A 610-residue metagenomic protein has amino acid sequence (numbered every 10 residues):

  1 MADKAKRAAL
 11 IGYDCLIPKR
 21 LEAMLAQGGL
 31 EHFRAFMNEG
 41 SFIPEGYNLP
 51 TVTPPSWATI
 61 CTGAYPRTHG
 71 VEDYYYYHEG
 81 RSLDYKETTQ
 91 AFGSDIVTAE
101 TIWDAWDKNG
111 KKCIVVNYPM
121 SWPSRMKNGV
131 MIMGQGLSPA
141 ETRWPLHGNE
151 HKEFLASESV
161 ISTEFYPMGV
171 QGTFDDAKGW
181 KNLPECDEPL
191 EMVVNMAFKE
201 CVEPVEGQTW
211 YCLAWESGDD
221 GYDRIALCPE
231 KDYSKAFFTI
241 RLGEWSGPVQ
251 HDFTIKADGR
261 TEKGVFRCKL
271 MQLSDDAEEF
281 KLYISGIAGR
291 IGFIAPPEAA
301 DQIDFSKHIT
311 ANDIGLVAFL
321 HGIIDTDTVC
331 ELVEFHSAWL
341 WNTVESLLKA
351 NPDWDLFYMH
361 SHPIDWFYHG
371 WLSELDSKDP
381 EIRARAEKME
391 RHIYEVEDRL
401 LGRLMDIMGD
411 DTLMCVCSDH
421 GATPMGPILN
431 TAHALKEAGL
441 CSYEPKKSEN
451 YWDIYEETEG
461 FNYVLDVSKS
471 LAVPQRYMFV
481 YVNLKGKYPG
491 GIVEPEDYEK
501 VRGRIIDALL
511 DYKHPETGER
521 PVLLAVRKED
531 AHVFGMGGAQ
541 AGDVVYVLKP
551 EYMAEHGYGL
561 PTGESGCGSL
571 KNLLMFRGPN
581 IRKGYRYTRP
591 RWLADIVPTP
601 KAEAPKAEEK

Functional and structural regions predicted by a protein language model:
A2-K6, Y13, K19, G28 (+4 more regions): Secreted, luminal/periplasmic, and some membrane-associated catalytic domains that remodel anionic oxygen-ester
D3, D327-F357, F367-V416, H420 (+2 more regions): A long, amphipathic alpha-helix that forms part of the scaffold/cap immediately adjacent to metal-dependent active
C15-P18, G322-C330, D379-E390, R577-Y585: Glycine- and acidic
E22-T68, I114: Short, structured active-site-proximal loop/turn typified by the sulfatase FGly-forming signature C/S-X-P-X-R
E31, P55, V97-D104, A338 (+8 more regions): A structural signal for well-ordered alpha-helical segments within the folded catalytic domains of diverse enzymes
H32, R504-D511, L570-L573, D595-T599 (+1 more regions): Generic recognition of well-ordered alpha-helical segments
P363-F367, P424: Feature marks short, surface-exposed loop/turn motifs that line or immediately flank catalytic pockets and channel
V547-V597: Low-complexity, glycine/alanine/valine/leucine- and proline-rich hydrophobic stretches
